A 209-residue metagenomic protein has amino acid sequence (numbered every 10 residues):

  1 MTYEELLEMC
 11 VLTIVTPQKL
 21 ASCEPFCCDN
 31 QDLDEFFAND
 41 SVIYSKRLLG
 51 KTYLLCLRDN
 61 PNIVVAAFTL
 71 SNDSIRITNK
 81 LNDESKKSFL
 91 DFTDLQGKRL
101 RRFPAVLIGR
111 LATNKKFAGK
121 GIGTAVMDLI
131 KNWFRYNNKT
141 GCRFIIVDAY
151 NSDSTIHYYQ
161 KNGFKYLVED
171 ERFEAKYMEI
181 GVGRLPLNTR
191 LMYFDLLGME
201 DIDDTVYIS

Functional and structural regions predicted by a protein language model:
T2-R47, T52-L54: Short amphipathic alpha-helix that is part of the acyltransferase structural core
L48-T69, N82-E84: Conserved beta-hairpin
T69-R110, E174-E179: Conserved acyl-donor/pantetheine-binding loop and adjacent beta-alpha core of acyl/acetyltransferases and related
G109-G119: A short, internal acetyl-CoA/4′-phosphopantetheine-binding micro-motif in the GNAT/acyltransferase core
G119-W133: Conserved acetyl-CoA-binding loop-helix of GNAT-fold acetyltransferases
M127, F134-D148: Conserved GNAT acetyl-CoA-binding A-motif
T140-C142, A149-F173: Conserved active-site alpha-helix within GNAT-family acetyltransferase domains
Y150-S152, V168-D204, I208: Accessory, usually C-terminal, subdomains that scaffold auxiliary metal cofactors
